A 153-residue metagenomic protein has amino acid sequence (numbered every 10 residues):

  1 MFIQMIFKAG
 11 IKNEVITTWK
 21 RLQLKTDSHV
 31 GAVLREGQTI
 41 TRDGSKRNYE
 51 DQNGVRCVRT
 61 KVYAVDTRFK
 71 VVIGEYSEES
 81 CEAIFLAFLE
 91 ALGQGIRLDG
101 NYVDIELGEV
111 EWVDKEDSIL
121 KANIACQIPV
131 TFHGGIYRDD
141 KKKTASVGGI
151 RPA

Functional and structural regions predicted by a protein language model:
M1-I3, S80-I84: Short amphipathic alpha-helical segments
M1-R21, L98, A122-A125, P129-A153: C-terminal tail/extension regions appended to the core domain(s) of diverse proteins
M1-V55, R151-A153: Small/polar-rich, solvent-exposed N-terminal microdomains that initiate assembly or binding
T18, G54-C57, G108-D114: Short structured motifs
L34-Q38, T67-S77, L89-L92: Generic secondary-structure microfeatures
R59, G74, F85, V147-A153: Mature extracytoplasmic or otherwise solvent-exposed domains
R59-E79, K121-G134: Oligomerization/assembly interface segments of phage tail-like spikes and tubes
A83-K141: Acidic-leaning, charged glycine-interspersed low-complexity segments
